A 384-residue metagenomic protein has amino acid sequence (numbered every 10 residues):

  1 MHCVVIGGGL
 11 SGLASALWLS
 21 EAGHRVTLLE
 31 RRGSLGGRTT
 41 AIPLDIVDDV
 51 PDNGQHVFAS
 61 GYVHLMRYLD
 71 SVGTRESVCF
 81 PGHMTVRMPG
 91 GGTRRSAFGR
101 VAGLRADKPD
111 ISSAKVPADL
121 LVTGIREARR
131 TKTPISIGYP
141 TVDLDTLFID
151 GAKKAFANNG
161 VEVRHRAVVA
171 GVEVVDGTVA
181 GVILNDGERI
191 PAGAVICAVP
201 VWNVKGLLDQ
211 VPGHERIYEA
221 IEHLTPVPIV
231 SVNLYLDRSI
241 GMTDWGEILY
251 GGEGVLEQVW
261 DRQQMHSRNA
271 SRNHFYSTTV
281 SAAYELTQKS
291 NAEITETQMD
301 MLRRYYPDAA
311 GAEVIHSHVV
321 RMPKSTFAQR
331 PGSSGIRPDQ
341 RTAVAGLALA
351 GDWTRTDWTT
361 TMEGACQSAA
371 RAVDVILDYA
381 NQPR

Functional and structural regions predicted by a protein language model:
M1-L28: N-terminal Rossmann-like FAD-binding beta1-loop-alpha1 element of flavoenzymes
S20-D45: Glycine-rich FAD pyrophosphate-binding loop
R38-A41, I46-F80: Conserved FAD-binding subdomain of flavin-dependent enzymes
L65-P134: Mobile amphipathic helical/loop "lid" adjacent to a hydrophobic cofactor/ligand pocket
A106-V175, A180: Active-site/ligand-binding neighborhood in enzyme catalytic cores
V168-Q288, D300, R304-Y305: Mid-domain catalytic core of redox enzymes that form a hydrophobic substrate pocket/lid adjacent to a catalytic redox
G241-I248, G252-R384: Conserved flavin/dinucleotide-binding core of flavoenzymes
